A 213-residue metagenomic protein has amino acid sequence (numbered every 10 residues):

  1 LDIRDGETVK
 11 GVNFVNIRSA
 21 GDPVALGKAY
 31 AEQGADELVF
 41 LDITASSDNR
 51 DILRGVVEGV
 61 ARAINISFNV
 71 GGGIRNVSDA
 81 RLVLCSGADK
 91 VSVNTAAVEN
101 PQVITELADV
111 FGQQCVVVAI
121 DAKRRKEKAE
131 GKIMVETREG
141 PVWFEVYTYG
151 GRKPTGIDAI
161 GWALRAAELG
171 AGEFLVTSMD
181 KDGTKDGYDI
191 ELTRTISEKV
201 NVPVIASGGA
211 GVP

Functional and structural regions predicted by a protein language model:
L1-E7, G27-V39: N-terminal glycine-rich anion-binding loops that anchor highly charged ligand groups
I3-D5, V9-K10, F14, L84 (+2 more regions): Conserved anion-binding
N13-E32: Short catalytic helix/loop segments, enriched in acidic residues and glycine and frequently bearing histidine
V24, K28, E58, R81-L82 (+4 more regions): Alpha-helical segments flanking ligand/cofactor-binding loops in enzyme cores
Q33, A63, S86-G87, L169 (+1 more regions): Structural motif
E37-V56, T95, L175-D186: Glycine-rich, proline-tolerant flexible connector loops at the mouths of alpha/beta enzymes
I43-N65, R75, D79-L82, A88-D89 (+1 more regions): Metabolite-binding pocket within alpha/beta catalytic cores that recognizes anionic/polar moieties
S47-G71, Q102-D121, E139, K185-V212: Alpha-helix-loop-beta-strand connector modules within alpha/beta enzyme cores
